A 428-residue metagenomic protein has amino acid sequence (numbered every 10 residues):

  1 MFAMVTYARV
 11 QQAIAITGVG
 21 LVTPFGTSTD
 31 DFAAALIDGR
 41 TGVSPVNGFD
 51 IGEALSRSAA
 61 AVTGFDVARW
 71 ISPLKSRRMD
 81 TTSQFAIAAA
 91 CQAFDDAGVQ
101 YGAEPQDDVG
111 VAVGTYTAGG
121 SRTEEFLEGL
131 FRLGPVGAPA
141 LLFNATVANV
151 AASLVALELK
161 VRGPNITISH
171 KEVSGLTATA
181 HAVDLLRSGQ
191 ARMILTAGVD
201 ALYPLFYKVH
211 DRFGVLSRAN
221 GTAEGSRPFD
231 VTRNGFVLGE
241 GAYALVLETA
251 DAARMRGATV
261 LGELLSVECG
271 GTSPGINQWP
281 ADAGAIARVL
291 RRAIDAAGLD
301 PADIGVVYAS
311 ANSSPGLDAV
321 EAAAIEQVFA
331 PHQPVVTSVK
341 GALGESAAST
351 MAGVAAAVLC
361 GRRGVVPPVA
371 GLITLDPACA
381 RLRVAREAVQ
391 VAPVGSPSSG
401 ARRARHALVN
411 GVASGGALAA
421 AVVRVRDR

Functional and structural regions predicted by a protein language model:
F2-K75, D251-L264, A355-V369, A419-R428: ACP-dependent fatty acid/polyketide chain-elongation machinery
A13-T17, R40-P45, G221-A297, G305-V306 (+1 more regions): Condensing-enzyme catalytic core mediating Claisen C-C bond formation in acyl metabolism
I16, R40-H170, V199-Y207, P301-A319: Conserved beta-ketoacyl condensing-enzyme motif
T23-P24, I71-C91, A138-V147, N165-A180 (+4 more regions): Active-site pocket-shaping loop/turn-to-helix segments
D30-A35, G120-P135, V209-N220, V320-H332 (+1 more regions): A glycine- and small-aliphatic-rich helix-loop capping segment at beta-alpha/alpha-beta transitions that lines
A86-V99, A148-G198, V237-A258, E345-V366 (+2 more regions): Active-site-proximal alpha-helical scaffold in enzymes
R132-P139, A180, D184, S188 (+2 more regions): Glycine-/small-residue-rich "gating" segment that lines the acyl/pantetheine channel and substrate pocket
Q190-G214, N220-R233, V267-A281, A309-A319 (+1 more regions): Acyl-CoA/ACP chain-elongation machinery
